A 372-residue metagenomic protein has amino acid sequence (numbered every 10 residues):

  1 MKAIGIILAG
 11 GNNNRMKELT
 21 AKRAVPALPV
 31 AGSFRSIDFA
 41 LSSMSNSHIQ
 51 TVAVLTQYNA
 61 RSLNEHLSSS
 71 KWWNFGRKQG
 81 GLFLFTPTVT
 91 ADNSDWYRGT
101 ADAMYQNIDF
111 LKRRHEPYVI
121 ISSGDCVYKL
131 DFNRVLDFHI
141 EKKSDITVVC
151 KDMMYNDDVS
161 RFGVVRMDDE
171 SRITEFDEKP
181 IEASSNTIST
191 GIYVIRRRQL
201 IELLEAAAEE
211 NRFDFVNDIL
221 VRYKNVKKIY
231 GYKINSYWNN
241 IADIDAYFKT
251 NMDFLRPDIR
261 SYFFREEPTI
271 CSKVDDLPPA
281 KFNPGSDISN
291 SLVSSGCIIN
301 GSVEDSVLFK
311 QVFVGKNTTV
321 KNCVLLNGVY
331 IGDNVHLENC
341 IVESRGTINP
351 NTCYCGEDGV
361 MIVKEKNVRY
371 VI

Functional and structural regions predicted by a protein language model:
M1-F254, V363-K364: Unchanged
M1-I4, R198, A206-I372: Left-handed beta-helix
